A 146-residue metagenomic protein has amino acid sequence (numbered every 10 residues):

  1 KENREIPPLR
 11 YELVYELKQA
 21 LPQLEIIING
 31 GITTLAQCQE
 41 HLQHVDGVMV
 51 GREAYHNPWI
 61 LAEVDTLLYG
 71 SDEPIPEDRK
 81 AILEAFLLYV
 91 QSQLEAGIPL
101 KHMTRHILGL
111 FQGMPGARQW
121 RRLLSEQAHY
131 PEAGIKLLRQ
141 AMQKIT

Functional and structural regions predicted by a protein language model:
E2-E5, L9-I28, I32-T146: Alpha/beta catalytic cores of nucleotide-metabolism and tRNA/nucleoside-modifying enzymes
